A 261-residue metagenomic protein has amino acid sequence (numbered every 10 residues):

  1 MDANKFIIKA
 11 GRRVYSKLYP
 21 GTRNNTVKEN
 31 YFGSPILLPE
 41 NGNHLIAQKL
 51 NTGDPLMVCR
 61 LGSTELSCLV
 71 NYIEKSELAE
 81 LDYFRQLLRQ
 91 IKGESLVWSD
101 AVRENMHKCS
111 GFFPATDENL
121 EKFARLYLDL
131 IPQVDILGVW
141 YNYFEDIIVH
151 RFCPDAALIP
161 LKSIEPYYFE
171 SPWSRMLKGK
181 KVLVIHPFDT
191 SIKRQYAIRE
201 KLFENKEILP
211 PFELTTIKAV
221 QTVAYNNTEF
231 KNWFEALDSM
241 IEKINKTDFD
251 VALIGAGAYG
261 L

Functional and structural regions predicted by a protein language model:
A3-P211: Electropositive, gly/pro-rich neighborhoods at or near active sites that engage anionic ligands
K5-I7, T216, D248: Low-complexity, compositionally biased segments
N142, P187-F188, A219-T222, G257: Histidine- and/or cysteine-centered catalytic micro-motif in compact active-site loops
K206-Y225: Short beta-strand elements in bilobed, periplasmic/extracellular small-molecule ligand-binding domains
E213, A224-L261: Accessory, usually C-terminal, subdomains that scaffold auxiliary metal cofactors
